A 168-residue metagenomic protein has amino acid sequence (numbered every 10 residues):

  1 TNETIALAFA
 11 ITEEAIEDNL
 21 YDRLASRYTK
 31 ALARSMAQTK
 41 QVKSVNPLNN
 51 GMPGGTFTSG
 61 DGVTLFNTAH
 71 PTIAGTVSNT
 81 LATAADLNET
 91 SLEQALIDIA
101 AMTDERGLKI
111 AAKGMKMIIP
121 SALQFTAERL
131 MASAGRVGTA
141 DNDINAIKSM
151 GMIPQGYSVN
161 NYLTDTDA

Functional and structural regions predicted by a protein language model:
T1-T4: Assembly/oligomerization interface modules of large self-assembling protein complexes
A8-A10, I118: Structural recognition of the beta-strand scaffold that forms the well-ordered cores of secreted hydrolase catalytic
I11-E13, M36: Glycine-rich, histidine-containing beta strand-loop boundary motifs that form or position
E13-Y21, L123: A generic structural motif
N19-R27, R34-D98: Alpha-helical scaffold segments that mediate packing/assembly in large oligomeric complexes
P53-F57, E105-I110: Surface-exposed acidic, glycine-flexible loop patches that form ligand/cofactor-binding and adhesion interfaces
T64-E105, A111-A168: Sequence/fold signature of self-assembling virion shell proteins
